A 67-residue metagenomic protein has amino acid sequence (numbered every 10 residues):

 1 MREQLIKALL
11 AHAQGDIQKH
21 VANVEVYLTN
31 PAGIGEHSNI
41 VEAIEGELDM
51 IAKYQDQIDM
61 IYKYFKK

Functional and structural regions predicted by a protein language model:
M1-K67: Extended, charge-rich alpha-helical interface modules
